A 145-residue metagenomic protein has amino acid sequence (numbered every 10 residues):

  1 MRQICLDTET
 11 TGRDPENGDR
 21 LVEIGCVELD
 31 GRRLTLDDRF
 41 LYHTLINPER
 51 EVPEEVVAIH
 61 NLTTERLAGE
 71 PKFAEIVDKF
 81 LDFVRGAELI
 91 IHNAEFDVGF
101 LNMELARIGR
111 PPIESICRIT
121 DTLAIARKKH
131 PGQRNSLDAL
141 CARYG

Functional and structural regions predicted by a protein language model:
M1-I116, H130-G145: Conserved non-catalytic scaffold segment of RNase H-like nuclease domains
E114-A126: A short, structured active-site edge motif that brings together acidic residues
